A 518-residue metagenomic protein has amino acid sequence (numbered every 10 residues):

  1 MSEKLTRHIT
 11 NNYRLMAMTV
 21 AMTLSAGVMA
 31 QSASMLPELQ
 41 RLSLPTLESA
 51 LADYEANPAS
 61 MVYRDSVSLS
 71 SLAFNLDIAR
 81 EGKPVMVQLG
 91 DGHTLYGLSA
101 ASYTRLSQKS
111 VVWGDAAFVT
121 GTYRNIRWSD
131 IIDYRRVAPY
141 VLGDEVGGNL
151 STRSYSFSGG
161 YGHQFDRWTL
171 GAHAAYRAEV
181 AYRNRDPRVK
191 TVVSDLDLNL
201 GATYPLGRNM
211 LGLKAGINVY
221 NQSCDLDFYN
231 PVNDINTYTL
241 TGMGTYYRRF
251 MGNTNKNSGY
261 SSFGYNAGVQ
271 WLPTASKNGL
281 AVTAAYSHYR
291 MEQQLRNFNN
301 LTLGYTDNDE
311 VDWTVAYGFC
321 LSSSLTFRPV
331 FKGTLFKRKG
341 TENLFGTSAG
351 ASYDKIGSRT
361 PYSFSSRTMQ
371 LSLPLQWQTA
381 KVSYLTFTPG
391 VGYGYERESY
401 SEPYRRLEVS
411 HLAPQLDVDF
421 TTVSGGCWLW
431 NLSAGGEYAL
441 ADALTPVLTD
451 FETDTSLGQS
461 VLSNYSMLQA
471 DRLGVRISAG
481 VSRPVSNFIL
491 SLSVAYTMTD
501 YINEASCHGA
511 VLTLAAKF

Functional and structural regions predicted by a protein language model:
S34-P37, S506-F518: Outer-membrane beta-barrel "beta-signal"
S66-L72, Q108-G114, D166-A172, G207-L213 (+6 more regions): Outer-envelope beta-barrel architecture signal
L76-G82, F118-T122, H163-R167, Y176-V180 (+11 more regions): Transmembrane beta-strands of outer-membrane beta-barrel pores
G82-L89, N125-I131, Y182-V189, C224-P231 (+6 more regions): Outer-membrane beta-barrel translocator domains and adjoining extracellular loop/strand segments of Gram-negative
G92-L98, S151-F157, K190-L198, S261-A267 (+6 more regions): Residues that define the transmembrane beta-barrel architecture of outer-membrane proteins
L98-T104, F157-H163, L198-Y204, I217 (+9 more regions): Residues on the lipid-exposed face of transmembrane beta-strands in outer-membrane beta-barrel proteins
R127-V141, N184, G216-S261, R290-Y305 (+1 more regions): Short, flexible helix-coil linker/hinge segments at the edges of structured domains or between repeats
Y247-P389: Long, internal scaffold/assembly segments composed of regular secondary structure
